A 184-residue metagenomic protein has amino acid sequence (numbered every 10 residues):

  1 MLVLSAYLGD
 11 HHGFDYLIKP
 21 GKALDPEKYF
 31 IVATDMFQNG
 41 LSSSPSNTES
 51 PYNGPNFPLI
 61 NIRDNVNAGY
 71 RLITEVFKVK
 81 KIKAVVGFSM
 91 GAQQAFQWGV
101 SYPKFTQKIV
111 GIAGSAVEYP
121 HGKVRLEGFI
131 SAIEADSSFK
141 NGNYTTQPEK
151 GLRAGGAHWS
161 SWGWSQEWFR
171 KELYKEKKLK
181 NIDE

Functional and structural regions predicted by a protein language model:
M1-S50: N-terminal cap/lid subdomain of alpha/beta-hydrolase-fold enzymes
S5, Y70, T74, W159-S160: Non-transmembrane alpha-helical segments in soluble domains of secreted/periplasmic/extracellular proteins
F14-K19, Q93, T145-T146: Short alpha-helical segments and helix-capping/turn motifs at coil-helix boundaries
S42-S44, K81, R170: Substrate-binding/catalytic groove segments of enzymes that remodel or degrade extracellular structural polymers
S50-P58, F139-T145: Short glycine/proline- and acidic residue-enriched helix-loop micro-motifs that form flexible lids or anion-recognition
Y52-N56, R63-A84, Q93: Conserved acidic catalytic loop of the alpha/beta-hydrolase fold
F77-R125: Conserved hydrolase catalytic core segment
F105-T106, G111-E184: Alpha/beta-hydrolase-fold enzymes
